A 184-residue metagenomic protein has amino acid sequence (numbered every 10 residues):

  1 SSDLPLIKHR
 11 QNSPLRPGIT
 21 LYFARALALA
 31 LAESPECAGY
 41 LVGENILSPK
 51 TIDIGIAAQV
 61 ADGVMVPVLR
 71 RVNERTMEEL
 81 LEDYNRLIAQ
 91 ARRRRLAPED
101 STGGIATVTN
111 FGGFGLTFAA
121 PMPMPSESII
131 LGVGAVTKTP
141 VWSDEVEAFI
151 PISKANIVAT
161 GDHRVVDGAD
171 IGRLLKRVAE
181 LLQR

Functional and structural regions predicted by a protein language model:
S2-R184: C-terminal catalytic/motor cores of large multi-domain enzyme assemblies
